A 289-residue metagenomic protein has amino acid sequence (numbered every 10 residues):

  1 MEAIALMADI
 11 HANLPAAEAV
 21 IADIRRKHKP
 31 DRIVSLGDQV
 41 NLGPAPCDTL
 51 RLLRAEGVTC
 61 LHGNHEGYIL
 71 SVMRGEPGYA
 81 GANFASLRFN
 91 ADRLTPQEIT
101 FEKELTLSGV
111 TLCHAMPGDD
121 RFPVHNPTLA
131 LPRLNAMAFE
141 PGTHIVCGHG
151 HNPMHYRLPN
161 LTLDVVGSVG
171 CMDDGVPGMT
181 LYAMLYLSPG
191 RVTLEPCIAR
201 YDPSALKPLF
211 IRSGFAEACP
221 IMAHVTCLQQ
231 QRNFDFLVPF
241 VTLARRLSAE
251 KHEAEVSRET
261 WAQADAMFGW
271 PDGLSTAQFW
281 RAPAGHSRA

Functional and structural regions predicted by a protein language model:
M1-A5, T106-T111, L158-T162, P189-T193: Beta-strand-turn-beta hairpins that frame and shape the catalytic cleft of phosphate-ester-processing enzymes
M1-E56: N-terminal active-site segment of His-dependent metallophosphoesterases
M7-A8, R32-D38, T59-N64, L112-C113 (+2 more regions): Active-site neighborhood of phospho(di)ester-bond hydrolases with catalytic His/Asp-centered motifs
H11-A16, N41-P44, H65-S71, D119-D120 (+2 more regions): Active-site environment of divalent metal-dependent phosphoester hydrolases
T49, A55-L112, D119, V124-P141: Active-site neighborhood of divalent metal-dependent phosphoester bond hydrolases
T106-S108, N152-R157, L181-Y186: Short beta-strand scaffold segments in enzyme catalytic cores
D119-V169: Ligand/cofactor pocket segment of small-molecule handling proteins
L161-V166, G170-A289: Acidic, His/Gly-rich catalytic cores of divalent-metal-dependent hydrolytic chemistry
